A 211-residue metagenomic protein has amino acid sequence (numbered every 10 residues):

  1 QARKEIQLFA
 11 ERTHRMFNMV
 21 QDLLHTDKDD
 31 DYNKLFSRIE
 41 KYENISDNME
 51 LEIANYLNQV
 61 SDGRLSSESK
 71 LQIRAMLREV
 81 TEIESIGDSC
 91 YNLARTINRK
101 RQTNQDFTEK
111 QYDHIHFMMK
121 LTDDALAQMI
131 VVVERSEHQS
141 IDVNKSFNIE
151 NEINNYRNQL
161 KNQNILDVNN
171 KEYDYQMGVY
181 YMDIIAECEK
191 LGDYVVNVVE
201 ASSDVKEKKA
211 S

Functional and structural regions predicted by a protein language model:
Q1-S211: Cytosolic, long alpha-helical scaffolding segments
